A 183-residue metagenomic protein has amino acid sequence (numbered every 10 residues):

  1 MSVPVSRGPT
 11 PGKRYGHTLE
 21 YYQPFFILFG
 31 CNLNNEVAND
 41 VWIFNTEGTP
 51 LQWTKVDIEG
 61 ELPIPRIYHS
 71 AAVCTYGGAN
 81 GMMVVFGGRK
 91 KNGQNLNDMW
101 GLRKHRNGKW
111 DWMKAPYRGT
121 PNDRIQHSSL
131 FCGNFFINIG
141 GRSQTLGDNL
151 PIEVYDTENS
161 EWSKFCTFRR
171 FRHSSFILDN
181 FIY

Functional and structural regions predicted by a protein language model:
M1-Y183: Kelch-like beta-propeller repeat domains
